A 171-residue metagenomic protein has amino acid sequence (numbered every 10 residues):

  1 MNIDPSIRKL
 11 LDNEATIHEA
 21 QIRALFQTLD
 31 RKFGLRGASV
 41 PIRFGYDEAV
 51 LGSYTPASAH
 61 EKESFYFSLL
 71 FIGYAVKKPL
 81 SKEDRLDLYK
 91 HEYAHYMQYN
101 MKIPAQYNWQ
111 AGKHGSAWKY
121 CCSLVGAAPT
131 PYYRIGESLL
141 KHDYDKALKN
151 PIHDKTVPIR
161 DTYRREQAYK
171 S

Functional and structural regions predicted by a protein language model:
N2-D4: Extended charged
H18, I22, D30, G37-V40 (+2 more regions): Metalloprotease/metallohydrolase-associated module, dominated by Zn2+-dependent proteases
D87-N100: Active-site recognition of the HExxH zinc-binding catalytic motif
